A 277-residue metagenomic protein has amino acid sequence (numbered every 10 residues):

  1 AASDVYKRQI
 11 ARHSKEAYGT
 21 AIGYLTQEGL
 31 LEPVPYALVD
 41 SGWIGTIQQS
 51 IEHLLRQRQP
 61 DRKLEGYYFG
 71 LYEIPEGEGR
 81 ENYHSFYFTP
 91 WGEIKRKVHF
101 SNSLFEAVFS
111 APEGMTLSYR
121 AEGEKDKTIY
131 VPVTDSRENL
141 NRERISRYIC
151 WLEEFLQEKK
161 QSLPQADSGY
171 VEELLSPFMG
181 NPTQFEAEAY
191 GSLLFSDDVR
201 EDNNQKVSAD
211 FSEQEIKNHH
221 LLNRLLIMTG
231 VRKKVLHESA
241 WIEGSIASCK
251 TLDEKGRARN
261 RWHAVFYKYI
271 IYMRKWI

Functional and structural regions predicted by a protein language model:
A1, L25-T26: Charged, compositionally biased boundary regions
A2-Y6: Short, small-residue-biased leader/transition segments that mark boundaries at the very start of proteins
I10-H13, L25, L31-A37, Q48-S50 (+1 more regions): C-terminal accessory extensions appended to soluble enzyme cores
A17-Y24: Phosphate/ATP-binding catalytic cores across multiple sugar-kinase/actin-like superfamilies, primarily ASKHA
